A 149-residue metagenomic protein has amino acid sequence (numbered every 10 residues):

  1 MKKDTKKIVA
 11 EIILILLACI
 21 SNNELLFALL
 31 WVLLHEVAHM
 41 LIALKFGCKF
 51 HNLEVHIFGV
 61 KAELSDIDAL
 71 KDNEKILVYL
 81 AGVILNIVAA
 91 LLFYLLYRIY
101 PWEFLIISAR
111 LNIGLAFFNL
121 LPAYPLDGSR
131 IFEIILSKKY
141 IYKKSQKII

Functional and structural regions predicted by a protein language model:
M1-E24, L44: Active-site scaffold of zinc-dependent metalloenzymes
K2-T5, E74-V88, K144-I149: Membrane-interface loop-to-helix entry segments
D4, N22, D72, W102-I106 (+1 more regions): Membrane-water interface of alpha-helical transmembrane segments
V9-I13, L25-L29, I76-L80, I87-L91 (+1 more regions): Hydrophobic alpha-helical transmembrane segments
I15-L17, L91, L95, A116-L120: Alpha-helical transmembrane segments of multipass membrane proteins
A18-K75, I107, L111, L115 (+3 more regions): Small-residue-rich helix-interface/hinge motifs
C19-N23, A81-Y100: Membrane-anchoring/interfacial helices and their immediately flanking loops in integral membrane proteins
L95-W102, I134-I149: Membrane interface segments of multi-pass transport proteins and intramembrane proteases
